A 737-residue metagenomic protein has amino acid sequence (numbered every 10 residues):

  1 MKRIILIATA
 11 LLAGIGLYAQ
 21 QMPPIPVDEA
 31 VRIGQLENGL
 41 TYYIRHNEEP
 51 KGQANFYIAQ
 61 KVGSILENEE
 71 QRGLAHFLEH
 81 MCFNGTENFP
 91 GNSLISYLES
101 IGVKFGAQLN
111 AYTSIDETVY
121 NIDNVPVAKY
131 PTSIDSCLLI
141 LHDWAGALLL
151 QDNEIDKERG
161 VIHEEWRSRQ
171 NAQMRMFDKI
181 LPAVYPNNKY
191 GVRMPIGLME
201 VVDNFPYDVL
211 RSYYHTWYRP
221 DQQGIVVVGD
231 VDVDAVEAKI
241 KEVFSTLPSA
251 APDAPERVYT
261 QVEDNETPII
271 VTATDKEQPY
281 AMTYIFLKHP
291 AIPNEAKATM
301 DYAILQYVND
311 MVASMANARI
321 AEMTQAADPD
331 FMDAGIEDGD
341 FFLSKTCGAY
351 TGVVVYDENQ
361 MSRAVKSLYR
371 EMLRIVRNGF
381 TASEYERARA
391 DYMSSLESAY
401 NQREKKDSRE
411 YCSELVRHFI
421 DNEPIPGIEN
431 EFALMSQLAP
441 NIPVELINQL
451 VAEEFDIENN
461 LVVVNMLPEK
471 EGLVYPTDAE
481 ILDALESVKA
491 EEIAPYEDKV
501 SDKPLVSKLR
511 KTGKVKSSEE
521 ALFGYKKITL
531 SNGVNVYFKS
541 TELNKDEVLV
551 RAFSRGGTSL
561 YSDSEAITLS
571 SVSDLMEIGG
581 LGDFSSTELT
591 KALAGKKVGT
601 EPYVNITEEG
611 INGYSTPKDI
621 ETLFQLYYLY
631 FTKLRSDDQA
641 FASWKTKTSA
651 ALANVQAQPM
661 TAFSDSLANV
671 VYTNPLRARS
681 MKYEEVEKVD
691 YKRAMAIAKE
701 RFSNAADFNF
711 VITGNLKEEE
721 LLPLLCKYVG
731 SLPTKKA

Functional and structural regions predicted by a protein language model:
M1-Q21: Bacterial Sec-dependent N-terminal signal peptides
A19-I44, D232-A321, Q325-A327, E386-A390 (+5 more regions): Proteolytic maturation boundary segments
R45, P50-E67, L74-A75, N92-D143 (+11 more regions): M16 family metallopeptidases and their MPP-like homologs
M81-F89: Metal-associated gating/positioning segment near the N- to mid-region
L141-L150, V243-A251, E371-F380, L629-S636 (+1 more regions): A common structural junction motif
G146, E154-Q222, V226-F244, P248-Y280 (+4 more regions): Hydrophobic, small-residue-rich alpha-helical packing segments that form membrane-like cores
Y218, F702-S703: Flexible, low-complexity linker/tail segments at the boundary of structured domains
